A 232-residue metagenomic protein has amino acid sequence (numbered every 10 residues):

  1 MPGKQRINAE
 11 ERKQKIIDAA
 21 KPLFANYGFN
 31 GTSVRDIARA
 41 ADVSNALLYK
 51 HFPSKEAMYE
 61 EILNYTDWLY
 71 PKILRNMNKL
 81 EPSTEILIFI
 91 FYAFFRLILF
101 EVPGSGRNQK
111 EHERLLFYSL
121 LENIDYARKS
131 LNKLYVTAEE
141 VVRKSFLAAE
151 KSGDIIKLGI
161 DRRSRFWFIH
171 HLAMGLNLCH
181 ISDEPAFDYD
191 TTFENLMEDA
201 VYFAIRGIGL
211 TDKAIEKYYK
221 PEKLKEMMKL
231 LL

Functional and structural regions predicted by a protein language model:
Q5-R6: Short Lys/Arg-rich basic patches
K15, L23-Y65: Helix-turn-helix
I17, L63, R128-E139, E194-M197: Amphipathic, non-transmembrane alpha-helical scaffold segments
N30, V43, D125, I155-I156: Conserved hydrophobic residue
E61, L74-E111, G159-R162, F166 (+1 more regions): Hydrophobic alpha-helical connector segments
A93-F100, V136-S152, I156, W167-L232: C-terminal peripheral helix-coil segments that are non-catalytic and often amphipathic
V102-N132, L178-I181: Amphipathic alpha-helical segments used for helix-helix packing
